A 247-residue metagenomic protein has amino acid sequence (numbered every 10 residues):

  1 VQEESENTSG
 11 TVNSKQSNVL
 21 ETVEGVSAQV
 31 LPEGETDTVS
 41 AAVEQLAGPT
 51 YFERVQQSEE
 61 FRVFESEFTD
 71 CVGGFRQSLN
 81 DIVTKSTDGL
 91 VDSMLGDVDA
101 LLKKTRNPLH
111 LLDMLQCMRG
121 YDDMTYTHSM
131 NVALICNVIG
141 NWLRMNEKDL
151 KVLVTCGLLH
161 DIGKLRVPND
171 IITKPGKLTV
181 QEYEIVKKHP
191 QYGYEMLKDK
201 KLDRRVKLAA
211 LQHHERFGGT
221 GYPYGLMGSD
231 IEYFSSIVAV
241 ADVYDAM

Functional and structural regions predicted by a protein language model:
V1-R119, D123-M124: Non-catalytic interface/linker regions that flank or bridge core catalytic/transmembrane domains
F61, E65, D88-V91, M118-S129 (+6 more regions): Conserved phosphate/pyrophosphate-binding and hydrolysis machinery centered on Walker-type P-loop NTPases, extending
I82-S86, G140-D149: Inter-helical turn/loop segments and adjacent helix faces that build the functional surface of alpha-helical bundle
L115-G120, H128, R144-A209, D245: Divalent metal-dependent catalytic cores for phosphoryl transfer on phosphate-bearing substrates
C136-G140, G193, L197, V240: Buried hydrophobic packing segments
G157, L197-V238: Histidine/acidic-rich helix-loop-helix segments that form or flank divalent-metal centers in metalloenzyme catalytic
S236-M247: Conserved beta-strand-loop-short alpha-helix elements that form and flank the Mn2+/Mg2+-coordinating active site
